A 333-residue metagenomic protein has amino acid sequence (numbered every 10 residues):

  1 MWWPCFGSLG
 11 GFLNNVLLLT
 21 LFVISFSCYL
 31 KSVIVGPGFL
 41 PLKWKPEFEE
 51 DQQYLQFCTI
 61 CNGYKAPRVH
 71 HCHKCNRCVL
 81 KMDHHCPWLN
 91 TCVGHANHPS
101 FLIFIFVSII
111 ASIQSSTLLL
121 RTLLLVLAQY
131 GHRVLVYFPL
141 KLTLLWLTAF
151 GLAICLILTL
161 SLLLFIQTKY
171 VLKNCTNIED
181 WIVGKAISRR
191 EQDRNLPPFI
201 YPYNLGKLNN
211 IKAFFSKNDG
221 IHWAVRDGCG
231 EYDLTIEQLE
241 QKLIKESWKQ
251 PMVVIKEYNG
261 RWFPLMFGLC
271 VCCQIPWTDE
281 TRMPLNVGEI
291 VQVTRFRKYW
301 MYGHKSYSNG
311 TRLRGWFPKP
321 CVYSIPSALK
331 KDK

Functional and structural regions predicted by a protein language model:
M1-H71, N76-H85, L89-K333: Membrane-associated feature with strongest affinity for ZDHHC
